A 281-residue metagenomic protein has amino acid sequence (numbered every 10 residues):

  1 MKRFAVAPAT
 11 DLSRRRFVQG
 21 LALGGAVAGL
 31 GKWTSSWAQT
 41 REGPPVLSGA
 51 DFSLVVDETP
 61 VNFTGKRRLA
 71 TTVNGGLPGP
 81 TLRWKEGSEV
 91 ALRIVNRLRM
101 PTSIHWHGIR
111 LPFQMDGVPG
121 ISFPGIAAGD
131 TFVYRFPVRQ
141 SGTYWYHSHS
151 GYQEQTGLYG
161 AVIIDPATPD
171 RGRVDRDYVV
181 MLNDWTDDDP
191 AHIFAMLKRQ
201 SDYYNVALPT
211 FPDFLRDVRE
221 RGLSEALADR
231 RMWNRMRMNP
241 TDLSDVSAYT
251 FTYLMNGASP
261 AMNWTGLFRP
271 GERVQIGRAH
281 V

Functional and structural regions predicted by a protein language model:
M1-S13: N-terminal secretory signal peptides
S13-A28: N-terminal export leaders
L30-S35: C-terminal segment of classical bacterial N-terminal signal peptides
S36-T40: Boundary at the C-terminal end of the N-terminal hydrophobic targeting segment
P44, P166-V179, D189-P190: Low-complexity, Pro/Ser/Thr- and charge-rich linker/hinge segments at domain boundaries
L47-R173, S244-T252: Histidine- and aromatic-enriched segments that form or immediately flank copper-ligand environments
V179-P270: Acidic-aromatic/histidine active-site loop/patch
G277-V281: Conserved small/polar residues in nucleotide/adenosyl-binding loops
